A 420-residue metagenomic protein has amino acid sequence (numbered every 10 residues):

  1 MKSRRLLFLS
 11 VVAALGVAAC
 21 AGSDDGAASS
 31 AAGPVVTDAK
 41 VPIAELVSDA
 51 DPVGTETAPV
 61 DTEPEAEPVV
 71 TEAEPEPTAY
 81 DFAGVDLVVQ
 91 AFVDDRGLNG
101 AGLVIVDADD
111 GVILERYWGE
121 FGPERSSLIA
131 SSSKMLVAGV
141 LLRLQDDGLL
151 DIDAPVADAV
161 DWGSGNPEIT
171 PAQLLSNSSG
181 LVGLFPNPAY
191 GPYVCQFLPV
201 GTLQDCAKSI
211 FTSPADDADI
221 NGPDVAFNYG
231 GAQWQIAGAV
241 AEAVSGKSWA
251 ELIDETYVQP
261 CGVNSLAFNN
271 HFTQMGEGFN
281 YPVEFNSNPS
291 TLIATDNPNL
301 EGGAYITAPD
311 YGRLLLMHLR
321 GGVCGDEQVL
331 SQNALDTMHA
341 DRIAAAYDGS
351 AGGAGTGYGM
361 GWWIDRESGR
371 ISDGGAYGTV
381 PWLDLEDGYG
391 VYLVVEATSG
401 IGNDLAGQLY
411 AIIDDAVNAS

Functional and structural regions predicted by a protein language model:
M1-F8: Bacterial N-terminal signal peptides that target proteins for export
V17-A19: C-terminal motif of bacterial Sec signal peptides marking the signal peptidase cleavage site
A21-D24: Bacterial signal peptide processing site
A28-V70, E76: Post-signal peptide N-terminal segment of mature Sec-exported envelope proteins
E74-A108, R116, E124, E242-K247 (+1 more regions): Catalytic loop of the DD-peptidase/beta-lactamase superfamily, centered on the K-T-G motif and neighboring
L103, D110, S127-D153, W234-E242 (+2 more regions): Active-site SXXK
D151-N166: Short, glycine/proline-biased beta-turn/loop segments that scaffold the active-site neighborhood
P167-D373: Short, surface-exposed loop or secondary-structure junction motifs that flank catalytic or metal-binding residues
